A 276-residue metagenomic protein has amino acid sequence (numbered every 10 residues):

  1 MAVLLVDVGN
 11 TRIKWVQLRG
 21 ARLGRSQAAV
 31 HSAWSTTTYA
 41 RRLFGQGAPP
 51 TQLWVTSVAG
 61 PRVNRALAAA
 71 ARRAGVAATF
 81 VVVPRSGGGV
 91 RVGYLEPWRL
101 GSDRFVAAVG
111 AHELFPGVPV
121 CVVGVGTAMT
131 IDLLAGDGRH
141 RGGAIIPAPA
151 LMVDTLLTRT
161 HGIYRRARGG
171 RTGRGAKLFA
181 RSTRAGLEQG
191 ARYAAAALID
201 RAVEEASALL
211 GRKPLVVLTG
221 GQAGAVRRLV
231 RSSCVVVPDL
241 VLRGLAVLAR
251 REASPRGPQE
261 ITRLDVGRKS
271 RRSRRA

Functional and structural regions predicted by a protein language model:
M1-G24, A111, G117-H140, L156 (+1 more regions): Gly/Thr-rich phosphate-binding beta-strand-loop-beta motif of the actin/hexokinase/Hsp70
M1-G87: N-terminal glycine/serine-rich phosphate-binding loop of ATP-dependent small-molecule kinases, especially carbohydrate
R12, T56-N64, Q189, G211-S233: Glycine-rich phosphate-binding loops at beta-strand->alpha-helix junctions
Q27, G173-L215, S233-C234: Adenine-nucleotide phosphate-binding core of ATP-dependent small-molecule kinases
W34, R62, R99-V106, L151 (+6 more regions): Conserved active-site and cofactor/substrate-binding residues in soluble primary-metabolism enzymes
S35, A107-P119, G142-E188, L248 (+1 more regions): Glycine-rich phosphate-binding loop plus the immediately following alpha-helix
T56-P116, V230-A253: Glycine-rich phosphate-binding loop and adjoining helix at the ATP-binding site of ATP-dependent phosphoryl-transfer
H161, C234-A276: Glycine-rich phosphate-binding/hydrolytic loop that grips phosphoryl groups
